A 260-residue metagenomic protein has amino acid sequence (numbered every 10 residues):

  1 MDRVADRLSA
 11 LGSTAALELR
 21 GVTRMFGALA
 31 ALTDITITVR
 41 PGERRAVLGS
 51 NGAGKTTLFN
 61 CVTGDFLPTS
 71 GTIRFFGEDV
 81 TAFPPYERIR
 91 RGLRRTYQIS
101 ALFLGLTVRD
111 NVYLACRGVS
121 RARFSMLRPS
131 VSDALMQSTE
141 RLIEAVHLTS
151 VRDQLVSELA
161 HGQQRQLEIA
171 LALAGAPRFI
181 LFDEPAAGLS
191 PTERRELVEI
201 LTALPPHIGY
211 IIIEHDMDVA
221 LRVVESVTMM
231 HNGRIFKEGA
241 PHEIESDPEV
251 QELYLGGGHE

Functional and structural regions predicted by a protein language model:
D2-E260: Glycine-rich phosphate-binding loops of nucleotide-dependent enzymes
